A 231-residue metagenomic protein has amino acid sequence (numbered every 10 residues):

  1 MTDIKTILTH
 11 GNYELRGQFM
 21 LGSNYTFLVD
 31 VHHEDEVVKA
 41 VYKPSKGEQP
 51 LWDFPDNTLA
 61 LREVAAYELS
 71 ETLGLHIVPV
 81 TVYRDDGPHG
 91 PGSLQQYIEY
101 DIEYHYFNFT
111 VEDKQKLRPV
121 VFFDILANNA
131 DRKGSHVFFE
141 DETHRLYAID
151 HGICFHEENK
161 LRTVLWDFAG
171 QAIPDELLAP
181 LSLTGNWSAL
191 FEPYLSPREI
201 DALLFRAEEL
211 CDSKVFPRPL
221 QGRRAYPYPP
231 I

Functional and structural regions predicted by a protein language model:
M1-I231: Phosphate/dinucleotide-binding and metal-coordinating scaffold of catalytic cores in nucleotide-dependent enzymes
